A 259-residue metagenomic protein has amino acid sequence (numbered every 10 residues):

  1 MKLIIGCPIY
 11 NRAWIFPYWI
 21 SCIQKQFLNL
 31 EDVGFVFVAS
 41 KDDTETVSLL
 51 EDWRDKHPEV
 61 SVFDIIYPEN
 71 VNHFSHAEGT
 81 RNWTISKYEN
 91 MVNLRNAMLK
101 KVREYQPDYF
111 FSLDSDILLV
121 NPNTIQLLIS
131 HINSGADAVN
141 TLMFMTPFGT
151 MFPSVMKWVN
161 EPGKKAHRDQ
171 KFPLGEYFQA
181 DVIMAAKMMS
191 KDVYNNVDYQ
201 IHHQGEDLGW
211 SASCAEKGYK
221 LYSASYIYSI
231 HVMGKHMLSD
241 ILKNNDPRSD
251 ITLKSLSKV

Functional and structural regions predicted by a protein language model:
K2-I4, G34, G209: Cell-envelope/extracellular polymer assembly enzymes that use nucleotide-activated donors
C7-S21, K41-D43: Active-site beta-to-alpha loop of glycosyltransferases that engages the nucleotide-sugar donor
S21-D32: Short, acidic, metal-binding catalytic loop of nucleotide-sugar glycosyltransferases
D32-K41, F63-P68: Short beta-strand/loop segment that forms part of the nucleotide-sugar
L49-P107: Active-site-proximal specificity loops/subdomain of glycosyltransferases
P107-L118: Short beta-strand-to-loop acidic/aromatic patch adjacent to the donor-nucleotide binding site
V120-Q200: Conserved catalytic core of nucleotide-sugar-dependent glycosyltransferases
G175-A186, K191-V259: C-terminal catalytic/acceptor-binding lobe
